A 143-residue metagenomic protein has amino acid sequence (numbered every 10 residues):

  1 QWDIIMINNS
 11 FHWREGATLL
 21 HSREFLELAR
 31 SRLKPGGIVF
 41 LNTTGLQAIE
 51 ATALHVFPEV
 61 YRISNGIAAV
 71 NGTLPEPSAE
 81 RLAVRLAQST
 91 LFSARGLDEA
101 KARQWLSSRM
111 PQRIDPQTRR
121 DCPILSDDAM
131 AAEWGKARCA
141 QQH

Functional and structural regions predicted by a protein language model:
Q1-M6: A short acidic, Gly/Pro-enriched loop at the edge of an enzyme's catalytic core that lines a small-molecule cofactor
N8-N9, T43-G45, S64-N65, N71: Active-site proximal loops enriched in glycine and acidic residues that flank catalytic Cys/His/Asp and coordinate
F11-H21: Glycine/threonine-rich flexible loop motifs
H21, F25, G45-I49, S78: Stable alpha-helical elements in mature extracytoplasmic
H21-P35: A short glycine-rich, Lys/Arg-flanked "PGG" loop and its adjoining helix->strand segment in the class I
L26, I49-I67: Conserved Class I S-adenosyl-L-methionine
G36-T43: Conserved beta-strand signature within the Rossmann-like core of class I S-adenosyl-L-methionine
E59-H143: Soluble small-group transferase modules, centered on the S-adenosyl donor enzyme superfamily
